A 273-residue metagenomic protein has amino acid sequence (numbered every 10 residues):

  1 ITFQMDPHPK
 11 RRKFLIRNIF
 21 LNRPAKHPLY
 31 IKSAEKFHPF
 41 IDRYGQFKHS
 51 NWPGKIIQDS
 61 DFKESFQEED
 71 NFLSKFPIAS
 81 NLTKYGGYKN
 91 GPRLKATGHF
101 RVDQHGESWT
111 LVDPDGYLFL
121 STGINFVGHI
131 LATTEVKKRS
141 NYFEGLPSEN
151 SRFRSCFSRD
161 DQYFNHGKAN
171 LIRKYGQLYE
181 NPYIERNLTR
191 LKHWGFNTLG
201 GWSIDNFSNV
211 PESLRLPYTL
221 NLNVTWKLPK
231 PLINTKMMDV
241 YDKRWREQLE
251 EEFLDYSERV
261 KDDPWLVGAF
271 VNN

Functional and structural regions predicted by a protein language model:
I1-L21: Extracellular beta-strand ligand-recognition surfaces/modules
Q4, N22, W202, N272: Conserved residues at the C-terminal ends of beta-strands
A25-P53: Intrinsically disordered, low-structural-confidence terminal and linker regions
G45-V210, P229-D262: Active-site-adjacent substrate/metal-binding segments within catalytic domains of carbohydrate-active enzymes
L120, L199-G201, Y218-L222, V267-V271: Hydrophobic faces of well-ordered beta-strands that scaffold small-molecule active sites in alpha/beta enzyme cores
F207-T219: Short, surface-exposed basic-aromatic patches at helix termini and helix-loop junctions that form
L216-L232: Acidic, His- and aromatic-enriched active-site or binding-groove loops in soluble protein domains that engage sugars
